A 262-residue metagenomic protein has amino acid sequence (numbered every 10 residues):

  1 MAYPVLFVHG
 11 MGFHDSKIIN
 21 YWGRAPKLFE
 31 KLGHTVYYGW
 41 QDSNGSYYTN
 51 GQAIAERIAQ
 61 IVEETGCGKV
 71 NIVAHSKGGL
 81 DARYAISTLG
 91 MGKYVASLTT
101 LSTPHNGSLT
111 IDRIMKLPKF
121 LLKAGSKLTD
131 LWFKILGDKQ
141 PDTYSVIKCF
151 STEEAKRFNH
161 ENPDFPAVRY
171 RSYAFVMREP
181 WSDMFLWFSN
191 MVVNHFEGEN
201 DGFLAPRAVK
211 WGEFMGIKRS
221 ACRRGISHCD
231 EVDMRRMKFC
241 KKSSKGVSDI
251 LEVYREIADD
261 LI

Functional and structural regions predicted by a protein language model:
M1-Y37: Short, surface-exposed "cap/lid" segments of acyl-processing enzymes
V5, H9, V36, Q52-A155: Serine-dependent carboxylesterase/thioesterase catalytic core of lipase-like alpha/beta-hydrolase/SGNH enzymes
M11-F13, S43-N44, G79, P104-N106 (+3 more regions): Short, solvent-exposed loop/turn segments at secondary-structure junctions
H14-S16, S46, D81, N106-T110 (+3 more regions): Short catalytic/ligand-binding loop motif for oxyanion handling, primarily in non-cytosolic enzymes, centered on
R24, T49, A53-R57, Y84 (+2 more regions): Alpha-helical elements of Rossmann-like donor-binding domains used by nucleotide-donor carbohydrate transfer enzymes
G39-A53: Catalytic nucleophile-loop/oxyanion-hole region of alpha/beta-hydrolase and closely related hydrolase-like folds
G137-S182: A conserved mid-domain beta-alpha-beta active-site/ligand-binding segment of alpha/beta enzyme cores
P163-I262: C-terminal catalytic-base region of ester-bond hydrolases, centering on the histidine of the charge-relay
